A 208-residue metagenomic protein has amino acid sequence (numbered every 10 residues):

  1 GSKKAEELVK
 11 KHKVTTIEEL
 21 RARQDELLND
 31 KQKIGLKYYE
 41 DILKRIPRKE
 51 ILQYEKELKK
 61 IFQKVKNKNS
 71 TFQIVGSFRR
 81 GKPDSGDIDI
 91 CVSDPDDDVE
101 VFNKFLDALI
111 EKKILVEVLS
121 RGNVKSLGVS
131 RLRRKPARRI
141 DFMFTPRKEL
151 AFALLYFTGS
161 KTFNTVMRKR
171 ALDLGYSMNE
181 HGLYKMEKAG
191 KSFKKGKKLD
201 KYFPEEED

Functional and structural regions predicted by a protein language model:
S2-G86, V92-V124, A151, L174-H181 (+3 more regions): Accessory alpha-helical DNA-binding modules that contact the DNA backbone or grooves
V75-F78, R131-P136: Core structural elements
D94-D96, L132, P146: Non-catalytic surface loops within mature trypsin-like serine protease
K125-V129: A cross-family detector of function-defining hotspots
P136, D141-D208: Catalytic cores of NTP-dependent nucleotidyl/adenyl transfer enzymes across multiple folds
